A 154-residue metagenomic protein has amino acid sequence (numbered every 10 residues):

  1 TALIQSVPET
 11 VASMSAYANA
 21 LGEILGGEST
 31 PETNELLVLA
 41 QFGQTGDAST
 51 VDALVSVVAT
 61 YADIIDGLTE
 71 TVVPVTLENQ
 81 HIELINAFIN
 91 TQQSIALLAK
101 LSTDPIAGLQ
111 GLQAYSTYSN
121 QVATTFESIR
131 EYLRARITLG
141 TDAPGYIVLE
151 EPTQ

Functional and structural regions predicted by a protein language model:
T1-V51, E83-Q154: C-terminal amphipathic alpha-helix
T50-I64, I89: Short, 15-30-residue, compositionally biased linear elements with alpha-helical propensity or flexible coil
V58-L68, I95-A99: Extended amphipathic alpha-helical scaffold segments
I64-I82: Short, solvent-exposed, charged loop/turn and helix-capping segments that join or cap alpha-helices on peripheral
